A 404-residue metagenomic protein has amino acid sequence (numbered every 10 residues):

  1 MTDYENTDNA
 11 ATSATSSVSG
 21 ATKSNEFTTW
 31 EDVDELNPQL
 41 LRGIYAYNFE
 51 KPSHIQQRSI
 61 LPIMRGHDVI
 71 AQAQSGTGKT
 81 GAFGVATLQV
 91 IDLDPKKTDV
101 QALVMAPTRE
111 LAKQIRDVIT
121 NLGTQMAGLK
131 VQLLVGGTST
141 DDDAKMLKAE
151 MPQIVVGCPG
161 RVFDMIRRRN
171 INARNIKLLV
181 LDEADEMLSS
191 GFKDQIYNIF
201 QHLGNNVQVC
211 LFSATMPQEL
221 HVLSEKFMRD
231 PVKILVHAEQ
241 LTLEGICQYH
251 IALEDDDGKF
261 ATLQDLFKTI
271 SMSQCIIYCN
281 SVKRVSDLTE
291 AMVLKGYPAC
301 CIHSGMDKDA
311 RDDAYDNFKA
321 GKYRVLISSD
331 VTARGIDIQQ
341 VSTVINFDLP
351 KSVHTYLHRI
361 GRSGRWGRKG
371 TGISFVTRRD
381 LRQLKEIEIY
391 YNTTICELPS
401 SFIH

Functional and structural regions predicted by a protein language model:
T2-A10, V18-H404: Conserved helicase RecA-like core
